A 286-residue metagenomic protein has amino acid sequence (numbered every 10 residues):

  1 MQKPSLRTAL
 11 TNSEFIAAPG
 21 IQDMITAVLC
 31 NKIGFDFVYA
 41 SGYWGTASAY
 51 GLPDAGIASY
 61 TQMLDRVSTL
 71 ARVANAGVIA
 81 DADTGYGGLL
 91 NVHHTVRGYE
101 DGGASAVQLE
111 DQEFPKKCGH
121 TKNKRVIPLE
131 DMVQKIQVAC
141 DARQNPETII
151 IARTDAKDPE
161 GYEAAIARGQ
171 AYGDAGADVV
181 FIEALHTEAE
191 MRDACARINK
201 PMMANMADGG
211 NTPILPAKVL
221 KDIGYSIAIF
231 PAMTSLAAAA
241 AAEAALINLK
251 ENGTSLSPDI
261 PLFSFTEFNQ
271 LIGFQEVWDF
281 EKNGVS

Functional and structural regions predicted by a protein language model:
Q2-F230, L236-N248, F280-S286: Alpha/beta enzyme core
L249-S286: Flexible C-terminal active-site loop/helix
